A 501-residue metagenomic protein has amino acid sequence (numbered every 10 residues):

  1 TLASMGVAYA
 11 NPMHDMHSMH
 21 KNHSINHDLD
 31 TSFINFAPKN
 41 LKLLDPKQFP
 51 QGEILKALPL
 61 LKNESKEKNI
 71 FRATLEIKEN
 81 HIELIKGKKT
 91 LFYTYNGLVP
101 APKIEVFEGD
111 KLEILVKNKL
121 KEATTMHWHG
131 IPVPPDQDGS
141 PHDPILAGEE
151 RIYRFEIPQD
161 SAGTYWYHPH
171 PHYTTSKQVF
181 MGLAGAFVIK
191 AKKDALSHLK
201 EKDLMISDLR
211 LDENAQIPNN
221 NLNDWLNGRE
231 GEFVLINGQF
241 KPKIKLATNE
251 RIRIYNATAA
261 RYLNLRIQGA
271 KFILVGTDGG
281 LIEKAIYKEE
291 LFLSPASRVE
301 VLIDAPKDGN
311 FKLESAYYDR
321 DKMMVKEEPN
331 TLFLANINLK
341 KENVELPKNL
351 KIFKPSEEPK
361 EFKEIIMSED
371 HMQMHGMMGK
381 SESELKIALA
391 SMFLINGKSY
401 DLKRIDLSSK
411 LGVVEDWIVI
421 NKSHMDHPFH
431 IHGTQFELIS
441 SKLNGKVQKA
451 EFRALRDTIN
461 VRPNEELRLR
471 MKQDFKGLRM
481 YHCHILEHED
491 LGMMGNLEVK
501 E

Functional and structural regions predicted by a protein language model:
S4-T74, S176, F180-S207, L211 (+3 more regions): Extended terminal and domain-junction accessory segments
S65-T90: Mature N-terminal segment immediately following signal peptide/propeptide cleavage in secreted/periplasmic
I82-E108, E230-K245, S383-V414: N-terminal edge beta-strand
K86-K88, E122-H129, M181, R261-Q268 (+2 more regions): Short, hydrophobic/aromatic beta-strand segments
V99-V106, L112, W128-D160, F272-K307 (+3 more regions): Extracytoplasmic beta-sandwich strand-turn segments characteristic of Greek-key/jelly-roll folds
V116-L120, I157, I254-T258, V419-S423: Asparagine-centered strand-capping/turn motif at beta-strand->loop junctions
I152, E156-D194: Hydrophobic or amphipathic alpha-helical targeting/insertion segments
K200-T248, Y255-A259, D370, S391: Acidic-aromatic/histidine active-site loop/patch
